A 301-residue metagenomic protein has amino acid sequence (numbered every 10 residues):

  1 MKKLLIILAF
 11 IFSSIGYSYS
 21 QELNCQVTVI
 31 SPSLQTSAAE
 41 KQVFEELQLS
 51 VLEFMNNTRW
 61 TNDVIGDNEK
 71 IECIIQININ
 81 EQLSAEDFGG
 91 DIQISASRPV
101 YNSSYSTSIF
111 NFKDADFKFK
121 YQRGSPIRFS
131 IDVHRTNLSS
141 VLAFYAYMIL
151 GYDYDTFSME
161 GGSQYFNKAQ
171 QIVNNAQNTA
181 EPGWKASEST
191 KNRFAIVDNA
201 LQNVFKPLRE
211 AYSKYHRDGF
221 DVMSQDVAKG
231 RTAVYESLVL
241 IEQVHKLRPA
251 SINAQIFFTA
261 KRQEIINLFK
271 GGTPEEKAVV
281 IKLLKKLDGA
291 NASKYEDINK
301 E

Functional and structural regions predicted by a protein language model:
M1-L23: Bacterial Sec-dependent N-terminal signal peptides
E22-G89, V100-N102: Start-of-domain marker
Q26-T28, S213, R217-E301: A cross-kingdom marker for long, charged
S33-K41, F129-T136, K246-L247: Second-shell loop/turn segments in exported
L52-W60, G151-Y154, I266, K270: Sec-exported extracytoplasmic/periplasmic mature domains
E86-A195: Acidic/His-rich structured neighborhood in mature extracellular/periplasmic domains
S158-A250, A254: Flexible, glycine-rich surface segments
